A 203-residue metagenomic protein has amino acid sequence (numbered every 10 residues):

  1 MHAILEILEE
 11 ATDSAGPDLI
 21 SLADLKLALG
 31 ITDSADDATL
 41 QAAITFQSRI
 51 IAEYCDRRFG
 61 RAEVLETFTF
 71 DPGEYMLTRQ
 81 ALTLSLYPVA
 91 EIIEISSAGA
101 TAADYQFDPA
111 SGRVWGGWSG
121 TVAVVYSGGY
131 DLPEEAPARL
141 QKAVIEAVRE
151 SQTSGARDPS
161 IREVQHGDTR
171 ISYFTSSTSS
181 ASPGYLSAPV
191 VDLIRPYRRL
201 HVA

Functional and structural regions predicted by a protein language model:
M1-A203: Divalent metal-cofactor coordination and adjacent catalytic microenvironments
